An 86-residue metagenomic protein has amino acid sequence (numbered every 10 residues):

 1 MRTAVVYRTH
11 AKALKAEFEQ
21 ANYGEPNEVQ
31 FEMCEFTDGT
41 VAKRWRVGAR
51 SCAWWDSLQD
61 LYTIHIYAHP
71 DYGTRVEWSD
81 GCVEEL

Functional and structural regions predicted by a protein language model:
M1-N22: A short beta-strand micro-motif
M1-T3, T40-A42, G73: Exposed beta-strand and adjacent loop surfaces of beta-rich binding modules that mediate intermolecular recognition
A4, H10, R46-G48, E77: Small/flexible residues
A16-G39: Amphipathic, interaction-prone secondary-structure segments
E32-C34, K43-W45, V76, V83-E85: Short linear proline/tyrosine/threonine-rich motifs used for host-factor recruitment and membrane trafficking/assembly
G39-C52: Basic/aromatic-rich interaction segments and small domains that mediate binding to polyanionic partners
W55-L86: Mixed-charge, Lys/Arg-enriched low-complexity segments
